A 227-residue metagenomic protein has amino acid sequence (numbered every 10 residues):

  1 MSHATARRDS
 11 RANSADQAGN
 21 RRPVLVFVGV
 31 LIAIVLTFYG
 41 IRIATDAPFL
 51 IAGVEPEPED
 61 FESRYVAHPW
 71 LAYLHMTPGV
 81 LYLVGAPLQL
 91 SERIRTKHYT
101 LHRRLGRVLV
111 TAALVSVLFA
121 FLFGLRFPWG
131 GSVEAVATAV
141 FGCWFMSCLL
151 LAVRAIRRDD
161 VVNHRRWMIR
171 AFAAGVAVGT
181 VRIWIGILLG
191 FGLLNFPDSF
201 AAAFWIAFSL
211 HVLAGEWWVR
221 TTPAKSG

Functional and structural regions predicted by a protein language model:
S2-G227: Alpha-helical membrane insertion/targeting regions
